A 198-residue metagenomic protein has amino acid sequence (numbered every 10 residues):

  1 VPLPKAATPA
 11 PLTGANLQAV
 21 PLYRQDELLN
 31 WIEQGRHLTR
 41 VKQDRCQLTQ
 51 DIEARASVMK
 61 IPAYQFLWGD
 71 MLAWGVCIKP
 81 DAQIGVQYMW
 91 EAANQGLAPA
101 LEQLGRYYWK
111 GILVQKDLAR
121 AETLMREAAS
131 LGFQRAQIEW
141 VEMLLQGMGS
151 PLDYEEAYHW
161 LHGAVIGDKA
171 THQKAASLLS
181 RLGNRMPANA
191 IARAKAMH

Functional and structural regions predicted by a protein language model:
V1-D51: N-terminal leader/linker segments that initiate helical-solenoid repeat arrays
N30-L38, Q65-W74, L101-K110, V114 (+2 more regions): Hydrophobic face of amphipathic alpha-helices that form TPR/SEL1-like repeat modules and related alpha-solenoid
V41-Q50, K79-Y88, Q115-L124, P151-H159: Structural signature of tandem alpha-helical TPR/SEL1-like repeats, specifically the intra-repeat loop/turn
I52-A54, L67: Periodic aromatic/glycine/histidine/acidic cluster detector with a strong bias toward beta-strand repeat architectures
A54-R55, E91-A92, R126-A128, A164: Canonical positions in the second alpha-helix
S57-Q65, W74-V76, D81, N94-A98 (+6 more regions): Short helix-capping/linker turns of helical repeat alpha-solenoids
I138-L145, E155-I166: Short N-proximal segments of mature Sec-exported proteins
T171-H198: Terminal, low-structured helical/coil segments at or just beyond the last alpha-helical repeat
